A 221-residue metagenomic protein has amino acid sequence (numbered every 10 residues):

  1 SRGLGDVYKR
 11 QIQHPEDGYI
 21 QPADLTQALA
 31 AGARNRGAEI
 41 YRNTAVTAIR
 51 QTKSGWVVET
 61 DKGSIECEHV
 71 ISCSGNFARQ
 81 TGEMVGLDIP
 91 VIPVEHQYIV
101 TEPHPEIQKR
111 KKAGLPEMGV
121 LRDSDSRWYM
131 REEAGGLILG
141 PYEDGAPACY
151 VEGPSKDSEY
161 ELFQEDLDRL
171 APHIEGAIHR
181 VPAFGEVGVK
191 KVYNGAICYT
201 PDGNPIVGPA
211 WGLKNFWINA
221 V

Functional and structural regions predicted by a protein language model:
S1-Y8: Short, small-residue-biased leader/transition segments that mark boundaries at the very start of proteins
R10-P15, S155-E159, F216-A220: A short, mixed-charge helix-start or loop-turn motif at secondary-structure junctions
I12-H69, F77: Helical element adjacent to the flavin cofactor pocket in flavoenzyme catalytic cores
Y19, A23, Q27, G75 (+2 more regions): Electropositive phosphate-/nucleotide-binding environments in soluble metabolic enzymes
Y41, I71, W217-N219: Hydrophobic/aromatic beta-strand patches that form the interior of the parallel beta-sheet core in alpha/beta enzyme
I49-Q164, P172-F184: Flavin-dependent oxidoreductases
D125, E161-V221: C-terminal catalytic lobe of FAD-dependent flavoproteins
